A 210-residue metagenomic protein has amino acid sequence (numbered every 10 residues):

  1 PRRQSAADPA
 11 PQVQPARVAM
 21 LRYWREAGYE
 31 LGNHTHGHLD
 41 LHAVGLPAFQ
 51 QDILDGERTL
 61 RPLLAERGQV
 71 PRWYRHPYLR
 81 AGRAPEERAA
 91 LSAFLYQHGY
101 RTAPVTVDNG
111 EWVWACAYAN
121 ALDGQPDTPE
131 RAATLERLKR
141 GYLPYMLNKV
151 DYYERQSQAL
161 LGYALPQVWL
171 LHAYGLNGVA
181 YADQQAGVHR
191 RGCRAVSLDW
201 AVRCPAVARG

Functional and structural regions predicted by a protein language model:
P1-Y23: N-terminal carbohydrate-binding/catalytic regions of secreted carbohydrate-active enzymes
P11-A16, H36-R194, W200: Catalytic domains of cell-wall/extracellular-matrix polysaccharide-remodeling enzymes, centered on de-N-acetylation
Y23-H34: Short coil-to-beta-strand
R194-G210: Extended hydrophobic/aromatic segments used for targeting, binding, or gating
